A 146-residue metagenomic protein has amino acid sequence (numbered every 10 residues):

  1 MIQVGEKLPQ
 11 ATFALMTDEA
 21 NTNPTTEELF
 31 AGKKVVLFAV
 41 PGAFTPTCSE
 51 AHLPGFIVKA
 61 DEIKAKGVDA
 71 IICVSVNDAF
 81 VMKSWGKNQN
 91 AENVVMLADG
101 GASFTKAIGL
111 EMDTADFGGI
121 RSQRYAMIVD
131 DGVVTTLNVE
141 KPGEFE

Functional and structural regions predicted by a protein language model:
M1-E146: Chalcogenol-based redox active-site neighborhoods
